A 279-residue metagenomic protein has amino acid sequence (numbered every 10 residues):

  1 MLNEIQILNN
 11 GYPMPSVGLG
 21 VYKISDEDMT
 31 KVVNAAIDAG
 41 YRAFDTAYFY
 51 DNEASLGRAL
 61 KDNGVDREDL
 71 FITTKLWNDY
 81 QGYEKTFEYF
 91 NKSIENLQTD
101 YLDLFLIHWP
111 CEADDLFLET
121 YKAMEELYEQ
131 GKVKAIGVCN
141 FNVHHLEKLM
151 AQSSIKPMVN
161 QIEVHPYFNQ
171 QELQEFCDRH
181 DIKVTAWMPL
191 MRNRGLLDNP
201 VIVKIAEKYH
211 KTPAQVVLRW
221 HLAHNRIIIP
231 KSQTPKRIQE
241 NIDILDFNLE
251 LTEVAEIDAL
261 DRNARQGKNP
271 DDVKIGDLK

Functional and structural regions predicted by a protein language model:
M1-L70: N-terminal binding-site loop/beta-alpha segment at the start of enzyme catalytic domains that lines or forms
M1-Q6, A54-K61, Y89-K92, V143-L146 (+1 more regions): Alpha-helical scaffolding within the catalytic cores of extracellular/periplasmic polymer-degrading hydrolases
N9, T86-I107, E126-Q130: CE4/NodB-like, metal-dependent polysaccharide N-deacetylase domain that modifies extracellular/periplasmic N-acetylated
I24-A36, G82-L97, H144-L146, F168-N169: Short, acidic/polar
I24-E27, T46-S55, D79-E84, E112-D115 (+2 more regions): Acidic-and-aromatic substrate-binding clefts and catalytic sites of carbohydrate-active enzymes
A43, Y101-L104, A135, V159: Residues at the N-termini of beta-strands
R67-Q81, L104-P110: A short, structured active-site edge motif that brings together acidic residues
P110-K279: Beta/alpha (TIM)-barrel catalytic core signal, keyed to glycine-rich beta->alpha loops juxtaposed to Asp/Glu that bind
